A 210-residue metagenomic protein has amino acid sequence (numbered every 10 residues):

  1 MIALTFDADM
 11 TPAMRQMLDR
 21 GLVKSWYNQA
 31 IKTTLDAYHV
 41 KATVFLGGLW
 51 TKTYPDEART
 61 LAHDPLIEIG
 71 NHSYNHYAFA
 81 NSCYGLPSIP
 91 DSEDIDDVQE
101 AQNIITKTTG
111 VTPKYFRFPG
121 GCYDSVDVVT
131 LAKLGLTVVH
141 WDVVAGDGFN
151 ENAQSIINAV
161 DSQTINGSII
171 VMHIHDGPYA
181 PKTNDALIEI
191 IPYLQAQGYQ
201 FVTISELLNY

Functional and structural regions predicted by a protein language model:
M1-N71, N75-N81, E100-K107, V111: Active-site beta->alpha N-cap acidic-glycine motif
K52-E57, N75-V171, H175-Q195, Y199-Q200 (+1 more regions): Catalytic domains of cell-wall/extracellular-matrix polysaccharide-remodeling enzymes, centered on de-N-acetylation
